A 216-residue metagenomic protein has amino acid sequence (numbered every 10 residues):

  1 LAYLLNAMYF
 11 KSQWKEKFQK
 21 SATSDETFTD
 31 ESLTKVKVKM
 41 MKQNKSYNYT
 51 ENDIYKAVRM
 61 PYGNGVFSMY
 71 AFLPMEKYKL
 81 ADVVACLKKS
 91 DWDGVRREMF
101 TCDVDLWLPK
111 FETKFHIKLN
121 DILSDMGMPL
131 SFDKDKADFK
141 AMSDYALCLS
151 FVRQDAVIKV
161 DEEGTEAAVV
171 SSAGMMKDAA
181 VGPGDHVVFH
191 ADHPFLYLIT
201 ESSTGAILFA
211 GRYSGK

Functional and structural regions predicted by a protein language model:
L1-K216: Secretory/exported precursors with cleavable N-terminal leaders
